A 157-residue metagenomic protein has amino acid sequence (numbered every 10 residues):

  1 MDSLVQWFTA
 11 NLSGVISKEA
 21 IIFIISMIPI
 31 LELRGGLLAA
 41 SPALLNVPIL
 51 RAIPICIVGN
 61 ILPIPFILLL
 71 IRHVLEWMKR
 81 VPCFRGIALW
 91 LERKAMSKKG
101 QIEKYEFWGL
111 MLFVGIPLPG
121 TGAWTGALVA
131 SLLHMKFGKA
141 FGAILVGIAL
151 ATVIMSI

Functional and structural regions predicted by a protein language model:
M1-F23, L45-V114, G138-K139, L145 (+1 more regions): Membrane-interfacial helix-loop-helix
F23-M27, G120, V153, I157: Hydrophobic alpha-helical segments of membrane proteins
M27-A39, P117-L128: Transmembrane helix boundary and interhelical junction motifs in multipass membrane proteins
L33, I64, T152-S156: Hydrophobic transmembrane alpha-helices of multi-pass small-molecule transporters
A40-I49, C56, G126-G142, L150: Interfacial segments of multi-pass membrane proteins
L118-G122, K139, G147: Short capping loops/turns at secondary-structure boundaries
